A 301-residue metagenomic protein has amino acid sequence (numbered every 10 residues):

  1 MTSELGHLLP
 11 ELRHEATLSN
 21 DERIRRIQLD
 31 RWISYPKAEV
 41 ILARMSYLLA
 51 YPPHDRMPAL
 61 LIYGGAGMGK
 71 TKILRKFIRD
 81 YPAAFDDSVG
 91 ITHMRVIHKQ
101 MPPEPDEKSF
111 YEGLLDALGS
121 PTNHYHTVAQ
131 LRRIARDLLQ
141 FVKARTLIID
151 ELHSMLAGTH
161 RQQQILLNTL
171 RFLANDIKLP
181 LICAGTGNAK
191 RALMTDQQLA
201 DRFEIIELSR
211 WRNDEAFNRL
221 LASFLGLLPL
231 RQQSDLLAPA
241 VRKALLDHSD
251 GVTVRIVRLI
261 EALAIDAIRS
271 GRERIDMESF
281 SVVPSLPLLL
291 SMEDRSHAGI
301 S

Functional and structural regions predicted by a protein language model:
M1-T17, S34, G67, N213-E215 (+1 more regions): C-terminal alpha-helical "lid" subdomain
L5, R13-S19, L42, D106-G113 (+4 more regions): Mid-core helix/loop region of P-loop NTP-binding domains shared across ATPases and GTPases
R23-I41: Dynamic helix-loop-helix/coil hinge segments at AAA+ ATPase domain boundaries and subdomain interfaces
L42-H54: Pre-Walker A adenine-sensing motif
H54-K76: Walker A/P-loop nucleotide-binding motif
M68-I91: P-loop NTPase Walker A phosphate-binding motif
M94-P105: A short hydrophobic beta-strand->loop->alpha-helix junction that borders the nucleotide-binding pocket of P-loop NTPases
L156, N168-L236, A240: The catalytic "switch" region of P-loop NTPases
